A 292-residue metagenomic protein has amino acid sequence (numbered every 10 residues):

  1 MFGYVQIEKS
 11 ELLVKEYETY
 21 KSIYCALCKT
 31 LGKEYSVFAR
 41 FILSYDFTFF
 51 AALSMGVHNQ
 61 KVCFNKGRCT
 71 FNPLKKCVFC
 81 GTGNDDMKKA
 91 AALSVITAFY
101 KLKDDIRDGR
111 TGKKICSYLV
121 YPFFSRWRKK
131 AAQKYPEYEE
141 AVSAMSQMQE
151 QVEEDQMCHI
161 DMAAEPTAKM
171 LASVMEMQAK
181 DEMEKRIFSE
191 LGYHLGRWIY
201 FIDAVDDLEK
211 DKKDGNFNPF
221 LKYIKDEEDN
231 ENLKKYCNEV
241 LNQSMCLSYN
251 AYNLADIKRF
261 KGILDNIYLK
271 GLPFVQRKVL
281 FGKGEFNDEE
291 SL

Functional and structural regions predicted by a protein language model:
M1-S173, M177-E190, F201-K234, N238-V240 (+5 more regions): Acidic catalytic motifs of isoprenoid enzymes
D265-K270: A glycine-rich phosphate-binding loop feature that marks nucleotide/adenosyl-phosphate handling sites
